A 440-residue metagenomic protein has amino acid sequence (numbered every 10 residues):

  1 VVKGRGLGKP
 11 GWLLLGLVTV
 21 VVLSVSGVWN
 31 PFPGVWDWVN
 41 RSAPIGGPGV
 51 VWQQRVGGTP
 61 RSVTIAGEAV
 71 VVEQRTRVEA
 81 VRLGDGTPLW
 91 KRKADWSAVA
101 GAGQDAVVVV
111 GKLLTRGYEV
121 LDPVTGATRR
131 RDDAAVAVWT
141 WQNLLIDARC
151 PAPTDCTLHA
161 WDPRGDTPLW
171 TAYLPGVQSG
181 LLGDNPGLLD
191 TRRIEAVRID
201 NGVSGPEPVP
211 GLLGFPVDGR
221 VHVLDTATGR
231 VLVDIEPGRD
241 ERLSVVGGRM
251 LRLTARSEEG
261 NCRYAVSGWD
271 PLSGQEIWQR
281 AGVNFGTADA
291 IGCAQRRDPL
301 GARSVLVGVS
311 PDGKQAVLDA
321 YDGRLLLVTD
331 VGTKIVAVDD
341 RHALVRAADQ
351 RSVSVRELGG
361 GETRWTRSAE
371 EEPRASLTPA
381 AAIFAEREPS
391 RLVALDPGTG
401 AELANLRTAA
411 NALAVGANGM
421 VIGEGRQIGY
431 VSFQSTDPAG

Functional and structural regions predicted by a protein language model:
V1-G440: Secretory-pathway ectodomains
